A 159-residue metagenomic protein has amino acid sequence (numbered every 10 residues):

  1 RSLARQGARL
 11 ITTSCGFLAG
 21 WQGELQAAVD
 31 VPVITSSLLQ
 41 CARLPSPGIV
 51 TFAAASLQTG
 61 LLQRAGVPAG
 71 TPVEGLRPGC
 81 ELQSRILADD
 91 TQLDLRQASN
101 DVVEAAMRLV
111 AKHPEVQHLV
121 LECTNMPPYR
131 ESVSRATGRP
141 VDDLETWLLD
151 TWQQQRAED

Functional and structural regions predicted by a protein language model:
R1, A55, A98-K112, E145 (+2 more regions): Long, low-complexity, Lys/Arg-enriched
R1-S14, Q26, R135, Q153: Metallocofactor- and cofactor-centric catalytic cores in central/energy metabolism, strongly enriched
S2-L3, L25, L44, L109: Generic structural signal for hydrophobic
L10-Q22, S37-Q40, F52-S56, E122-P128: Gly/Ser/Thr-rich loops at beta-strand to alpha-helix junctions that form or flank small-molecule/cofactor-binding
E24-P45, S134-W152: Short, acidic/small-residue loops that bind anionic groups at enzyme active sites
S37-T51, S56-L57, D90-L93, T151-Q153: Ligand-binding pocket scaffold of soluble enzyme catalytic domains
L57, Q63-Q117: Active-site rim beta-loop-alpha module in soluble metabolic enzymes
E104-A136, P140-D143, D150: Extended, basic/helix-rich recognition subdomains
